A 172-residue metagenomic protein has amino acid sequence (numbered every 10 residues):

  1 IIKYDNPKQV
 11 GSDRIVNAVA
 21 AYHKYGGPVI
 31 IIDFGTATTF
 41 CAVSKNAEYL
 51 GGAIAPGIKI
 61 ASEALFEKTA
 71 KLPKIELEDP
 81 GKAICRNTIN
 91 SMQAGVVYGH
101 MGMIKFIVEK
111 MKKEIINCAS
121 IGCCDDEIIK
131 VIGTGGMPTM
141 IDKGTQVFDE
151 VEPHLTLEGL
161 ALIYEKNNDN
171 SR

Functional and structural regions predicted by a protein language model:
I1-I30, N46-R172: Nucleotide/phosphate-binding catalytic cleft detector across ATP-hydrolyzing and phosphate-transferring enzymes
I31, T38-V43: Short beta-strand scaffold segments in enzyme catalytic cores
T36-T38, T139: Gly/Ser/Thr-rich loops at beta-strand to alpha-helix junctions that form or flank small-molecule/cofactor-binding
